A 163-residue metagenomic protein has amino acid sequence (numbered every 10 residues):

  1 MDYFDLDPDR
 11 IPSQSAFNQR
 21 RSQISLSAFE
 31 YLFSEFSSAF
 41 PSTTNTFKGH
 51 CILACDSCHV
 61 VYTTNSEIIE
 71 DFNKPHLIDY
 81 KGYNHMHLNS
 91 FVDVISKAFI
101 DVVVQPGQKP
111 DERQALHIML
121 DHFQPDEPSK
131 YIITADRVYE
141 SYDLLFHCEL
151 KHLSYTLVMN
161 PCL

Functional and structural regions predicted by a protein language model:
M1-L163: Conserved, well-structured functional cores that handle cations and Mg-NTP chemistry
